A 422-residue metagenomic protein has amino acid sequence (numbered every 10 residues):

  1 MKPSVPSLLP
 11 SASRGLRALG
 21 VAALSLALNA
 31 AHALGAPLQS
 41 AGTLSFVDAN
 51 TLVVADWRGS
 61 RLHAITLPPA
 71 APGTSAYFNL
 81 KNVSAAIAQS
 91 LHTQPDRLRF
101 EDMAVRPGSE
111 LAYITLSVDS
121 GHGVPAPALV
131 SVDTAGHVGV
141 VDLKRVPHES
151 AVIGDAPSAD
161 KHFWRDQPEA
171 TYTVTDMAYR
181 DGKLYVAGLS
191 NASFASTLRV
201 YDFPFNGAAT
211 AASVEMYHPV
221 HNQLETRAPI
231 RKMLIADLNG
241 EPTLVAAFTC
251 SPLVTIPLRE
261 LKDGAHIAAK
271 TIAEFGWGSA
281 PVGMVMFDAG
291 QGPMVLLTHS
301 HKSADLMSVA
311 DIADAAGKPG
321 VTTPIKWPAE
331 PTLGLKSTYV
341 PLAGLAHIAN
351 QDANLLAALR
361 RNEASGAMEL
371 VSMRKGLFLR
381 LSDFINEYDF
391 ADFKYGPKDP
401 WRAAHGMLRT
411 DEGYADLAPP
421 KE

Functional and structural regions predicted by a protein language model:
M1-G15: N-terminal secretory signal peptides that target proteins for export/translocation
G15-N29: Bacterial N-terminal signal peptides
A33-E422: Sequence/structural signature of beta-propeller domains
